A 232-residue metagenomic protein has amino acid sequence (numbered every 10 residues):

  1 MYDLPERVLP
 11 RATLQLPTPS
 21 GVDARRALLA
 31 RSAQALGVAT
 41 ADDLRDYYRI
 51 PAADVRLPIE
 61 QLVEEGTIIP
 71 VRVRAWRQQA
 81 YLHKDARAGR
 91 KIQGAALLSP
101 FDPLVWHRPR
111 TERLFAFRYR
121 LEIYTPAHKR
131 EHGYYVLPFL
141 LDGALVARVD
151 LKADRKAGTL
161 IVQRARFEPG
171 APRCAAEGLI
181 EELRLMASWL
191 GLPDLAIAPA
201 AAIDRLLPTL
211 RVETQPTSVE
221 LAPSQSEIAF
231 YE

Functional and structural regions predicted by a protein language model:
M1-L97, D102-V105, R110, F117 (+4 more regions): Long, low-complexity intrinsically disordered regions
